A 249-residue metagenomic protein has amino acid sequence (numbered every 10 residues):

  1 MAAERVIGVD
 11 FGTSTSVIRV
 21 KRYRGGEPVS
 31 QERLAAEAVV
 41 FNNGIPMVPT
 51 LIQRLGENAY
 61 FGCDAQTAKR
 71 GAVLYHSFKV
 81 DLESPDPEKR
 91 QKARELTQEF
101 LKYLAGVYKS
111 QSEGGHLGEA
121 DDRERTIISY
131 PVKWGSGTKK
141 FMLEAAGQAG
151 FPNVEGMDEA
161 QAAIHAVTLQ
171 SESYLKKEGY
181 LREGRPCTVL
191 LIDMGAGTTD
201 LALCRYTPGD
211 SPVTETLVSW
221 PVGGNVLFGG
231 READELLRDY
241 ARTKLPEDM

Functional and structural regions predicted by a protein language model:
A2-V29, S173-L217: Gly/Thr-rich phosphate-binding beta-strand-loop-beta motif of the actin/hexokinase/Hsp70
V20-K21, T138-M142, A166-Q170, A202-C204: Short acidic, glycine/serine/threonine-rich loops at helix termini
R24-A149, E235-M249: Phosphate-binding loop and its immediate beta->loop->alpha context in nucleotide/phosphate-handling enzymes
A38-N43, E155-A162, L227: Active-site nucleophile and cofactor-binding loops and adjacent substrate-binding regions of central metabolic enzymes
I128-P131, M157, I192, A202-C204: Generic beta-strand/beta-sheet core signal
K133, E155, L190, G224-E232: Alpha-helix capping and helix-loop boundary segments enriched in small/acidic/polar residues
M142-P186, M194-G195: Hydrophobic, small-residue-rich alpha-helical packing segments that form membrane-like cores
L203-M249: Phosphate-binding glycine-rich/basic clefts of nucleotide- and phosphate-handling proteins, predominantly
